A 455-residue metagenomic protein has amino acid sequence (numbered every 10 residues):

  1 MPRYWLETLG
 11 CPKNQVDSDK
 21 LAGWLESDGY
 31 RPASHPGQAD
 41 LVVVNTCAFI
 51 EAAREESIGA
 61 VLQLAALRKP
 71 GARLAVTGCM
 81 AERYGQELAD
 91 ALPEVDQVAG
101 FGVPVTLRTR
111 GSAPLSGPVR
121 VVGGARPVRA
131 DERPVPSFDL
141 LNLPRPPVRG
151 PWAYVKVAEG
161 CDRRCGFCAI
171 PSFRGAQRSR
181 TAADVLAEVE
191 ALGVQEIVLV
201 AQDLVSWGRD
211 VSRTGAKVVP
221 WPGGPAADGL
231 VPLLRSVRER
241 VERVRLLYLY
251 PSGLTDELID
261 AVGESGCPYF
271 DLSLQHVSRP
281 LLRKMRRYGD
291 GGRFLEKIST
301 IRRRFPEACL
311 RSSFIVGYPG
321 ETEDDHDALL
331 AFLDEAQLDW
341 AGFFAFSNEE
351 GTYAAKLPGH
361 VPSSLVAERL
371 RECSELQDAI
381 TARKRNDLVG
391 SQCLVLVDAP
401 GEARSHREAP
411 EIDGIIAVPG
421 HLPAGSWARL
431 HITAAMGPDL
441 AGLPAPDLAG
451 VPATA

Functional and structural regions predicted by a protein language model:
M1-G208, G229, E257-D260, G291-R303 (+4 more regions): Proteins enriched for Cys/Gly/acidic motifs involved in redox and nucleic-acid/cofactor modification
L64, L107, L186-G193, P222 (+5 more regions): Alpha-helix C-terminal capping segments
L74-G78, R83, V194-D324: Conserved SAM/AdoMet-binding glycine-rich loop
S112-V128, S212-D228, A445-T454: Intrinsically disordered, low-complexity terminal tails and inter-domain linkers enriched for S/T/G/P/D/E
V148-P151, C161-D162, H276, A308 (+4 more regions): Short flexible coil/turn linkers enriched for glycine and charged/polar residues that connect secondary-structure
C165, L199, L246, L272 (+6 more regions): Conserved, mostly hydrophobic/aromatic
E321, Q337-L338: Contiguous mid-protein beta-loop-alpha structural module that forms a pocket-lining wall or clamp of enzyme active
A345, K356-A455: Terminal RNA-binding accessory module
